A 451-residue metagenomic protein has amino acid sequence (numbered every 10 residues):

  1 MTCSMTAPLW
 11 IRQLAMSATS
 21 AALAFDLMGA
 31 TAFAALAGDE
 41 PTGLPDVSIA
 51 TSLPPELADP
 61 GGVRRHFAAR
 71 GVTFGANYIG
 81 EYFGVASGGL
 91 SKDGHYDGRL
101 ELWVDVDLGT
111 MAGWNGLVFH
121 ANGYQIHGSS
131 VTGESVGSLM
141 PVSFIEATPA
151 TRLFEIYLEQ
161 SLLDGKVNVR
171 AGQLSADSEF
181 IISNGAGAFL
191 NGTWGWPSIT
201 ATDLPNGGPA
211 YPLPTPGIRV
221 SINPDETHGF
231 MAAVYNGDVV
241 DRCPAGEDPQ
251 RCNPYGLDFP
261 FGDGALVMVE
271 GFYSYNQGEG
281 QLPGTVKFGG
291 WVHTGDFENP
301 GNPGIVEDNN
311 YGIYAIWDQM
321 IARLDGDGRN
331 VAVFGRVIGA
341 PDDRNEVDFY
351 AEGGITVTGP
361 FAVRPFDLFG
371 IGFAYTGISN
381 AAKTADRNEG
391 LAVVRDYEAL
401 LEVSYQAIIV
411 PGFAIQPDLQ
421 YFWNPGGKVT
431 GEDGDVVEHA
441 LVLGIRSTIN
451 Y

Functional and structural regions predicted by a protein language model:
T2-I11, S20-E81, V85, S91 (+1 more regions): N-terminal periplasmic/intermembrane-space "pro-region" immediately following the signal or transit peptide
L36, A58-F74, D107-F119, L163-K166 (+5 more regions): Short loop/turn motifs that connect adjacent beta-strands in outer-membrane beta-barrel proteins
F74-A76, F119-G123, V169-A171, V220 (+6 more regions): Membrane-embedded beta-strand positions of outer-membrane beta-barrel proteins
L90-Y96, I145-T148, G208-A210, L257-D263 (+4 more regions): Replace "Gram-negative outer membrane beta-barrel proteins" with "bacterial and organellar outer membrane beta-barrel
D93, D97-V240, N345-A385: Outer membrane beta-barrel
A201-P341, E346, V357: Signature for the C-terminal beta-barrel architecture of outer-membrane proteins
P254-F261, E270-F272, G289-E307, D318 (+3 more regions): Outer membrane beta-barrel transmembrane domains
V437-Y451: Outer-membrane beta-barrel "beta-signal"
